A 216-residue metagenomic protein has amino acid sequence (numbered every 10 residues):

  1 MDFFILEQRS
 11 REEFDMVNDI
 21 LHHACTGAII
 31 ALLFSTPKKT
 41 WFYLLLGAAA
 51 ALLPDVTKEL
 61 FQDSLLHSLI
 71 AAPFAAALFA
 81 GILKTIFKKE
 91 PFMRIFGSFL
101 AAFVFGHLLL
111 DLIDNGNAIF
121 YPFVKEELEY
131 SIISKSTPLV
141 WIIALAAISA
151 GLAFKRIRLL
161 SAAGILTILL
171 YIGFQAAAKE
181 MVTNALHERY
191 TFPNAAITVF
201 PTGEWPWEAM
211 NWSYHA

Functional and structural regions predicted by a protein language model:
D2-V199: N-terminal membrane-targeting hydrophobic helices
A196-A216: Exposed beta-strand-loop-beta-strand "reactive/processing" segments of non-cytosolic proteins
